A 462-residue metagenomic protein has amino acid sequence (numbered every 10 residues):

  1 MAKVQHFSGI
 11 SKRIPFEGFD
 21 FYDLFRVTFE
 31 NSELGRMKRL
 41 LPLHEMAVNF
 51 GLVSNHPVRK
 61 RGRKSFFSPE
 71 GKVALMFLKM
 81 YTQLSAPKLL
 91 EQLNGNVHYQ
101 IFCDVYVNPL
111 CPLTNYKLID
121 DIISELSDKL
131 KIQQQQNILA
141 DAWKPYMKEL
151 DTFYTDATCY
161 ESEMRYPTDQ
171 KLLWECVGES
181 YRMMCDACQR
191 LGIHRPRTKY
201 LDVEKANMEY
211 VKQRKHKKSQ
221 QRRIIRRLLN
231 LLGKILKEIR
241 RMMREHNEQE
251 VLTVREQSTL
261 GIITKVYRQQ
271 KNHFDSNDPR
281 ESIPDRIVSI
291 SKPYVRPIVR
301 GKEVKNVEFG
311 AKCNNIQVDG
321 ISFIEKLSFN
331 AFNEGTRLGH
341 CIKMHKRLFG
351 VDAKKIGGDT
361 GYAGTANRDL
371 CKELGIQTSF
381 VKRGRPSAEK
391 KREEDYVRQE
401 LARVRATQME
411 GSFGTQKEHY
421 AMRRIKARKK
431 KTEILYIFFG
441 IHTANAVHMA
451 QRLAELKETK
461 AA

Functional and structural regions predicted by a protein language model:
M1-A47, Q451, E455-L456, K460-A462: Charged, often Cys/His-bearing segments associated with DNA-binding zinc-finger transcription factors
N31-A74, Y81, K391: Basic, short loop/linker segments at the boundary and entry of helix-turn-helix/winged-helix-like folds
R63-F67, V97, G357-T365: Acidic, metal-coordinating catalytic cores used for nucleic-acid/nucleotide bond scission and strand-transfer chemistry
L75, L89, N115-D120, D151-E161 (+7 more regions): Short, conserved catalytic/metal-binding motifs centered on acidic residues
Y106-K292: Active-site- or DNA-interface-adjacent structural scaffold in DNA-acting proteins
L260-G261, F274, V397-A462: Basic, amphipathic alpha-helical segments enriched in Lys/Arg and hydrophobic/aromatic residues
D275-Q317: Active-site cores of enzymes that catalyze phosphoryl transfer or operate on phosphate-rich substrates
K302-L348: Electropositive, glycine- and tryptophan-enriched low-complexity nucleic-acid-binding patches
